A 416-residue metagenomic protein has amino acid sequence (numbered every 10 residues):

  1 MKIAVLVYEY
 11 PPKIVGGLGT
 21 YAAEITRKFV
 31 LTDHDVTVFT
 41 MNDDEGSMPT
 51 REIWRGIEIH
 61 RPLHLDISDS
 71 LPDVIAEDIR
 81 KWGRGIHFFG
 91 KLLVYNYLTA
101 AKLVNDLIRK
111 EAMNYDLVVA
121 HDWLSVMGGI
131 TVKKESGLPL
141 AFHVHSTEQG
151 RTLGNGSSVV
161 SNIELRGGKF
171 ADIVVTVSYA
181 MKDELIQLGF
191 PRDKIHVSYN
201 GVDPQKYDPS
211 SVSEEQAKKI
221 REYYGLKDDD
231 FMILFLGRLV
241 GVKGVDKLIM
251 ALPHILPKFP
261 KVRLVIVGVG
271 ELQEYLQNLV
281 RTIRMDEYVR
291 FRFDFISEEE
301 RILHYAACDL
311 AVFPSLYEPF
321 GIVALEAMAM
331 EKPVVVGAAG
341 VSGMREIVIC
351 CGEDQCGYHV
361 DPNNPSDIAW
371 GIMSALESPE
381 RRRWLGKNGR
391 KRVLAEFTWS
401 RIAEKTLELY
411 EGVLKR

Functional and structural regions predicted by a protein language model:
T37-A112: A conserved catalytic-core segment of Leloir-type glycosyltransferases
A180, G201: Carbohydrate-associated surface elements
K227-K243, I249-L252: Conserved donor-binding/catalytic core segment of Leloir-type glycosyltransferases
K261, D367-W370, S374, R381-A395 (+2 more regions): A short, well-ordered alpha-helix in the C-terminal region of glycosyltransferases
V267, E274-F295: Nucleotide-activated donor-binding/catalytic signature segment of Leloir-type glycosyltransferases, i.e., the conserved
L303-C308: Short alpha-helical donor nucleotide-sugar binding micro-motif in glycosyltransferases
L316, G340: Aromatic "clamp/platform" in nucleotide-sugar-dependent glycosyltransferases that forms part of the donor/acceptor
I349-P365, S374-E380: Conserved acidic donor-binding segment of nucleotide-sugar-dependent glycosyltransferases
